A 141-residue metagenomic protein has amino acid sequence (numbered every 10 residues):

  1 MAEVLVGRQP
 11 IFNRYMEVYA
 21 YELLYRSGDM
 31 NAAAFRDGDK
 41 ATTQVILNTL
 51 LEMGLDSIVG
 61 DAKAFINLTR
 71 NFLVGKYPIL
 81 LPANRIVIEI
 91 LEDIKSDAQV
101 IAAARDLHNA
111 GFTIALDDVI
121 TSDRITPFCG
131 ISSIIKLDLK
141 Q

Functional and structural regions predicted by a protein language model:
M1-R85, I90-K95, Q99: Bacterial c-di-GMP phosphodiesterase EAL domain
Y77-Q141: The catalytic core of metal-dependent phosphodiesterases that act on cyclic dinucleotides
